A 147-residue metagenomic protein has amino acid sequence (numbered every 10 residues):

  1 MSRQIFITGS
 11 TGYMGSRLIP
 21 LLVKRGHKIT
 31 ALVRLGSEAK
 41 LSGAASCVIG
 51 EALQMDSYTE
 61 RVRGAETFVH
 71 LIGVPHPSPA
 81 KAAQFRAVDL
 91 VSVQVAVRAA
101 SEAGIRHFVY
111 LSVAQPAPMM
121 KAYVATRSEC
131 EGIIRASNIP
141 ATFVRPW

Functional and structural regions predicted by a protein language model:
S2-H27, A31-V33: N-terminal Rossmann NAD(P)H-binding glycine-rich loop of SDR-like oxidoreductase domains
Q4, E66-T67, H107: Structural motif
T8, L71, L111: Residues lining the SAM
K28, S46, P140-T142: Conserved beta-strand segments of alpha/beta enzyme cores
L32, L71, V144: The conserved SAM/SAH-binding core of class I Rossmann-like methyltransferase domains, concentrating on the hydrophobic
S37-E102: NAD(P)H-binding glycine-rich loop region in Rossmannoid oxidoreductase-like domains and their noncatalytic homologs
V74-W147: Glycine-/Pro-rich loop/turn segments that contact NAD(P) or position catalytic residues in Rossmann-like domains
